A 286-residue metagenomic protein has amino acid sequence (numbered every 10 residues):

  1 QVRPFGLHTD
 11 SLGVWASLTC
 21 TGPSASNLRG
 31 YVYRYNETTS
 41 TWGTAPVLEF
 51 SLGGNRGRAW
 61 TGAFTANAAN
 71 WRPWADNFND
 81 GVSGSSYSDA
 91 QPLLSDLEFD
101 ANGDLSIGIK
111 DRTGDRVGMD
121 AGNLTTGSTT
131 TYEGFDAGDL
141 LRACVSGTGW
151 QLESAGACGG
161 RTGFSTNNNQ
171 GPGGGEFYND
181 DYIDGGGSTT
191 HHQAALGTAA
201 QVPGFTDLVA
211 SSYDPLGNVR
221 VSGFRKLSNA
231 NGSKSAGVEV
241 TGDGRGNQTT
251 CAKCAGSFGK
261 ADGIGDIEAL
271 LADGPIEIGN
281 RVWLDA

Functional and structural regions predicted by a protein language model:
Q1-P275: Sequence/structural signature of beta-propeller domains
D273-A286: A short, Gly/Thr-enriched small/hydrophobic beta-strand-prone motif that recurs across taxa
